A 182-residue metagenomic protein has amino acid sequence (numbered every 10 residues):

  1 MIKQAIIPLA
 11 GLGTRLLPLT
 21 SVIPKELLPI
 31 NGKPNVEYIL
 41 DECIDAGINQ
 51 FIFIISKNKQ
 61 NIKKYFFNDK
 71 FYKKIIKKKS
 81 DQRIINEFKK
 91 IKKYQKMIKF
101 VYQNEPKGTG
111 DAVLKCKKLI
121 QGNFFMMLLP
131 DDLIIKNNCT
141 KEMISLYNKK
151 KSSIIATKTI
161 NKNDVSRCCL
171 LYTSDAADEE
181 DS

Functional and structural regions predicted by a protein language model:
I2-K77, Q103, C139-T140, S145: N-terminal glycine-rich phosphate-binding loop and ensuing alpha1 helix
A10, P130, A177: Single, functionally critical "micro-switch" positions that shape active/binding sites and transmembrane helices
L28, C169-L171: Conserved hydrophobic/aromatic positions in well-ordered beta-strands
K64, Y72-I75, Q82-C169: Conserved beta-loop-beta/alpha segment of the NTase-like Rossmann-fold superfamily that binds/positions NTPs
Y172-S182: Single conserved hydrophobic/aromatic residue that forms the stacking wall/gate of nucleotide- or nucleobase-binding
